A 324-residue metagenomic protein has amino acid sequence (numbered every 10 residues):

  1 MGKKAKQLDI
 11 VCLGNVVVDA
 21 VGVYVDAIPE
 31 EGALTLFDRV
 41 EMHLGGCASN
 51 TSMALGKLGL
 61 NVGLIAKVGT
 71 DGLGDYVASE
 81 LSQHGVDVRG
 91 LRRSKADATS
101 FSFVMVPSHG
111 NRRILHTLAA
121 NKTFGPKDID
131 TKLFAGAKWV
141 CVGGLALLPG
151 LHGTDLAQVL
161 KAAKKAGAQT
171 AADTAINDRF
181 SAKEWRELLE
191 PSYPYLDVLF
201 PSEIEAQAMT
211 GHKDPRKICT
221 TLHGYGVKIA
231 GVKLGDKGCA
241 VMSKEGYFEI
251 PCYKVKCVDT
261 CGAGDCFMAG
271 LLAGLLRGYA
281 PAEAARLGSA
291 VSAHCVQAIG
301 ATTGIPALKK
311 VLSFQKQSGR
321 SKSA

Functional and structural regions predicted by a protein language model:
M1-K67, D71-Q83, V258, A324: Glycine-rich phosphate/adenosyl-contacting loop at the front of the ribokinase-like
G2-V11, A20, L36, K161-K165 (+1 more regions): Conserved phosphate-binding/catalytic region of the ribokinase-like
A5, L133-A135, S192-Y193: A short, aliphatic-rich alpha-helical micro-motif
M53, F101-M105, R113, G238-V241: Short beta-strand scaffold segments in enzyme catalytic cores
V62, V88, T170-A171: Hydrophobic beta-strand scaffold residues
E80-D97: A glycine-rich helix N-cap at a beta->alpha junction
R89, R93, V104-G153: Conserved phosphate-binding/catalytic loop of the ribokinase/pfkB sugar-kinase fold
W139-T220, K237-G238: Conserved beta-alpha-beta core of the PfkB/ribokinase-like small-molecule kinase fold
